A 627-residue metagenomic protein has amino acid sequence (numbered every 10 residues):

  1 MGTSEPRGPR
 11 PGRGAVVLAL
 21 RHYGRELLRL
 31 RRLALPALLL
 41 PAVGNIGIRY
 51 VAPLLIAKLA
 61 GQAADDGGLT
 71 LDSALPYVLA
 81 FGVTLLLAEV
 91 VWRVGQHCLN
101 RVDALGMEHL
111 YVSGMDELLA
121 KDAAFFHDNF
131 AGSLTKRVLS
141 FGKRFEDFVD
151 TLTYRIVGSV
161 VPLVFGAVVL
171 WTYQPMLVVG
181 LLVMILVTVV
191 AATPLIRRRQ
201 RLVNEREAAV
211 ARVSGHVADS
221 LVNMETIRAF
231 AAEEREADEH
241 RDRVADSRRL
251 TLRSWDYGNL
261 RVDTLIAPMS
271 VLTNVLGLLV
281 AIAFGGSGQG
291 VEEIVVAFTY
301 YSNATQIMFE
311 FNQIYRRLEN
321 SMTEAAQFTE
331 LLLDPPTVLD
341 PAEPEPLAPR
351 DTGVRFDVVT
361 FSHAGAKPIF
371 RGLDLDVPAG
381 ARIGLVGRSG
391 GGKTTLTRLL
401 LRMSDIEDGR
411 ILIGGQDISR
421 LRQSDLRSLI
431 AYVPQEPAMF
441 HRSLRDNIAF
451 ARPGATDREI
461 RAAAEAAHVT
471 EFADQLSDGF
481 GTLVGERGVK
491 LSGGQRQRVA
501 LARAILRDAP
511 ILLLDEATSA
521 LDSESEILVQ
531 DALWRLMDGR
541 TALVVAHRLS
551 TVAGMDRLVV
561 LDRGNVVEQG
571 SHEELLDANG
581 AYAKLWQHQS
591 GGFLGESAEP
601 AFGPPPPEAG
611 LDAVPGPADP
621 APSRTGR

Functional and structural regions predicted by a protein language model:
R25-R29, A123-A124, S140-V149, T153 (+8 more regions): An intracellular "coupling" helix at the cytosolic face of ABC transporter transmembrane type-1 domains
L35-V94, W171-V178, V291: Transmembrane helix-loop-helix hairpins at lipid-water interfaces of multipass membrane proteins, especially the type-1
P36-V43, Y154-E205, L279-G290, Q306: Transmembrane helices of ABC transporter permease
G95, L99-D103, L119-V164, V222: Juxtamembrane loop-to-helix connectors within ABC transporter transmembrane domains
H97-D116, V157-G158, L181-E225, A232-A245 (+5 more regions): Cytoplasmic coupling helices
V169-V183, Y257-A326: Helix-loop-helix
G290, F298-G365, D405-D408, L412 (+2 more regions): ABC transporter TMD-NBD coupling linker
L347-R627: ABC-type nucleotide-binding domain
